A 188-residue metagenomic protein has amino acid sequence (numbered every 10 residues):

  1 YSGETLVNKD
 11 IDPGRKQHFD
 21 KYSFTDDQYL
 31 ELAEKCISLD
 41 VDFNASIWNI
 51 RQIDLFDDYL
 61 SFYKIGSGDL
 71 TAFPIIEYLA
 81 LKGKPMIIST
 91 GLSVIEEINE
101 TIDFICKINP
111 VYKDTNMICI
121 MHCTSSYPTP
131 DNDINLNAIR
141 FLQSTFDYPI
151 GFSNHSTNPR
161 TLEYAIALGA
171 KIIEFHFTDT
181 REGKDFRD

Functional and structural regions predicted by a protein language model:
Y1-D188: Catalytic cores and adjacent flexible loops of soluble metabolic enzymes that perform enolate/carbanion chemistry on
